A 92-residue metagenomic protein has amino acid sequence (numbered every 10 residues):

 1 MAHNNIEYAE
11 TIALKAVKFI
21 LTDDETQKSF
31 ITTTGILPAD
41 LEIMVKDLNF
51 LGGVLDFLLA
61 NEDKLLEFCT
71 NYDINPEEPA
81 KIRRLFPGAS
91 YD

Functional and structural regions predicted by a protein language model:
M1-D92: Metal- and O2-centered redox machinery and metal/ROS homeostasis
